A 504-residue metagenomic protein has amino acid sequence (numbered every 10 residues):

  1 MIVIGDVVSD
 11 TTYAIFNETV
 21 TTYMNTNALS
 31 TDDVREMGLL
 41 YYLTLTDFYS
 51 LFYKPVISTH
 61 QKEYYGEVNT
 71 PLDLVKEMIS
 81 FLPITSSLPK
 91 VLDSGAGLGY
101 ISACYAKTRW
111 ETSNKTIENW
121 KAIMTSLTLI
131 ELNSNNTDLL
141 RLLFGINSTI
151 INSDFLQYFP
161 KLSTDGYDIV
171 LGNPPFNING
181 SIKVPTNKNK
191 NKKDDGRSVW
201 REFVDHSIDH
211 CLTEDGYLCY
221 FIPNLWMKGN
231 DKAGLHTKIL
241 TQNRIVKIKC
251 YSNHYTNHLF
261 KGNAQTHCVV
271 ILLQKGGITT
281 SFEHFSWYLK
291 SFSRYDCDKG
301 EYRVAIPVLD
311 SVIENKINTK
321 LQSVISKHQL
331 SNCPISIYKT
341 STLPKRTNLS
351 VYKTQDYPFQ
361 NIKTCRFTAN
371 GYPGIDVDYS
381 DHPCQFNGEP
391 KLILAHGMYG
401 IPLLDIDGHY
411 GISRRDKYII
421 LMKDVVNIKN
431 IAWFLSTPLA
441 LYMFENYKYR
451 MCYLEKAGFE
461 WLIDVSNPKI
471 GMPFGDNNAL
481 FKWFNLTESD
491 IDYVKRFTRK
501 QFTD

Functional and structural regions predicted by a protein language model:
M1-W120, T128-L143, G458-F502: Class I S-adenosyl-L-methionine
V3-D6, D10, D194-S198, V425-V426 (+1 more regions): Structural motif
T59-Y64, V91, P185-K190, I412-I420: Glycine- and acidic
Y64, D73, Y100, S198 (+6 more regions): Short, well-structured alpha-helical interface segments that form or flank functional binding sites
T70-E77, G95-A106, K121-M124, L132-D138 (+2 more regions): Signature of N6-adenine DNA methyltransferases within the class I
P89, D168, K391: Conserved acidic residues
M124-T128, K417: Short active-site oxyanion
Y255-Y493: C-terminal substrate-recognition regions of SAM-dependent nucleic acid methyltransferases
